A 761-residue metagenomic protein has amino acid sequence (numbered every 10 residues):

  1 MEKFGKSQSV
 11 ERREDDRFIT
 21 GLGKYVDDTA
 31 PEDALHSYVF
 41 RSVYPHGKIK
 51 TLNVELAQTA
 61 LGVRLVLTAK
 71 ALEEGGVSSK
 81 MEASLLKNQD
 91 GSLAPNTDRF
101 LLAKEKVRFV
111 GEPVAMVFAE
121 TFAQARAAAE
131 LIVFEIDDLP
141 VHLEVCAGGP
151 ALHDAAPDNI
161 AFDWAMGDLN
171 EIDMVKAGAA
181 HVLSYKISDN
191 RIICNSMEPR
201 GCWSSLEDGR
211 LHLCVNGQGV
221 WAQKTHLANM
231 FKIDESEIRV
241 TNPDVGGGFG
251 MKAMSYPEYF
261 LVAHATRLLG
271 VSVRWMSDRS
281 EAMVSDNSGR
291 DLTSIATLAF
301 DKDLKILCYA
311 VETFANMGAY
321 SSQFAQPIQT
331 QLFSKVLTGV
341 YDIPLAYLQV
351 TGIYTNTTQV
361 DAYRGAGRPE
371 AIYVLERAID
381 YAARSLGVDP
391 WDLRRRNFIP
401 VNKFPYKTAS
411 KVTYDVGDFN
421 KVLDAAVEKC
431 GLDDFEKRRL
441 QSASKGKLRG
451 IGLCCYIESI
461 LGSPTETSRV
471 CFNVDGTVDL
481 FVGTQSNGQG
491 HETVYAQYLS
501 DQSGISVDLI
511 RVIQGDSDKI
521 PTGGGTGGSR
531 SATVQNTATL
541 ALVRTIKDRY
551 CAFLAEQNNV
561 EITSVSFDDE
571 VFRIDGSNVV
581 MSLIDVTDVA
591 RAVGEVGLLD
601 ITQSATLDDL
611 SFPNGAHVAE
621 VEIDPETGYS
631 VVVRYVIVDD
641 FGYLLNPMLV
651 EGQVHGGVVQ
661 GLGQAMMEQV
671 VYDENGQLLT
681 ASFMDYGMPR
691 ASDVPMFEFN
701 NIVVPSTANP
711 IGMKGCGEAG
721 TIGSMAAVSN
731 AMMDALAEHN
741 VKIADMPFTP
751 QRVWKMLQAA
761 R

Functional and structural regions predicted by a protein language model:
M1-I160: Flexible, low-hydrophobicity surface segments
Q8, E14-T20, A83-S84, D90-P95 (+6 more regions): Glycine-rich loop/linker segments at domain edges
L35, K104, E198-W203, T293 (+4 more regions): Short glycine-rich loop/turn motifs
K70, S84, K232-E237, L268-V273 (+4 more regions): C-terminal catalytic domains of large/alpha subunits in multi-subunit enzymes
G76-E82, A128-L131, K224-H226, F249-S255 (+11 more regions): Short acidic, glycine/serine/threonine-rich loops at helix termini
E105-V107, D234-N242, R267-D278, A282: Conserved catalytic cysteine-centered active-site region of acyl-thioester-dependent Claisen-condensing enzymes
K176-F231, F324, Q331, G450-G483 (+1 more regions): Conserved beta-alpha junction segments in alpha/beta enzyme cores
T225, G248-G270, R274-M276, H491-L499: Thiamine diphosphate
